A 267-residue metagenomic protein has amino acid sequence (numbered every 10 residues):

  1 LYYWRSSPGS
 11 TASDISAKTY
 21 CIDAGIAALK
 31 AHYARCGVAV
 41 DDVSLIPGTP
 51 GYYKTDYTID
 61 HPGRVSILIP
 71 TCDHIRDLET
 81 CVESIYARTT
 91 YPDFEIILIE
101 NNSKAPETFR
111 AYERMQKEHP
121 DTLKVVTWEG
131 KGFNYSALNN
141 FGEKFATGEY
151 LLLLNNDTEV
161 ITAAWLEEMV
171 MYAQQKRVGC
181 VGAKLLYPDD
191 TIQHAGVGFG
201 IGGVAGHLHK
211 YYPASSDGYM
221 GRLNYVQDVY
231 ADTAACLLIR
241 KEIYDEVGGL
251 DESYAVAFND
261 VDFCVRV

Functional and structural regions predicted by a protein language model:
L1, L29, W165-M169, G221-G248 (+1 more regions): A short, conserved alpha-helix in the catalytic core of glycosyltransferases
L1-S16, I46-G51, L186, E252: Active-site donor/metal-binding and catalytic loop motifs of nucleotide-sugar-dependent glycosylation enzymes
K30-A87: N-proximal low-complexity "stem/linker" segments adjacent to membrane-targeting elements
Y86-K131: Acidic donor-binding segment of Leloir-type glycosyltransferases
G130-A137, E143-A146, V160-I161, V256-A257: A short, glycine-/small-residue-rich helix N-cap motif at loop->alpha-helix starts within glycosyltransferase
N134-A137, K144, G200-E242, E246: A recurrent flexible, glycine/aromatic-enriched loop bordering the glycosyltransferase active site that acts as
L151: Short aromatic/hydrophobic "clamp" motif used to bind/position activated sugar donors
T158-V204: Conserved donor NDP-sugar-binding/catalytic core segment of glycosyltransferases
